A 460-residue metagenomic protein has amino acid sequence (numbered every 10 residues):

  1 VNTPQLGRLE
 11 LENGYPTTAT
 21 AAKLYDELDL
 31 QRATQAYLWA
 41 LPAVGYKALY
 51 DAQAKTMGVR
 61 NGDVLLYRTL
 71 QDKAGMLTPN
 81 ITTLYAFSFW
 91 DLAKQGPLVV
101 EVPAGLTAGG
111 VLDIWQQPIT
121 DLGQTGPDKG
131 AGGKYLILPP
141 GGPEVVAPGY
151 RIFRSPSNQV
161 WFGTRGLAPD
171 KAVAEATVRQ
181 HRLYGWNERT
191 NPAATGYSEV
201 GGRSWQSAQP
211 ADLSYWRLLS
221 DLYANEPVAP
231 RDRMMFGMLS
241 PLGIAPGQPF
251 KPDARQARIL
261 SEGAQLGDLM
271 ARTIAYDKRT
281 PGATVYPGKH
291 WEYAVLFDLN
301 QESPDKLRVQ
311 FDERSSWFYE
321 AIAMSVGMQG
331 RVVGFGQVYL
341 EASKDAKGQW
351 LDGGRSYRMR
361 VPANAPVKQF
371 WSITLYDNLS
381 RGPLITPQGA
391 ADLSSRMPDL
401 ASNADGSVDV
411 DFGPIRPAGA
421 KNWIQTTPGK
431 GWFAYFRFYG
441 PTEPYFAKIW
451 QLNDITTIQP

Functional and structural regions predicted by a protein language model:
V1-P460: A compositional/structural signature for long, glycine/proline-rich flexible linkers and loops on extracytoplasmic
